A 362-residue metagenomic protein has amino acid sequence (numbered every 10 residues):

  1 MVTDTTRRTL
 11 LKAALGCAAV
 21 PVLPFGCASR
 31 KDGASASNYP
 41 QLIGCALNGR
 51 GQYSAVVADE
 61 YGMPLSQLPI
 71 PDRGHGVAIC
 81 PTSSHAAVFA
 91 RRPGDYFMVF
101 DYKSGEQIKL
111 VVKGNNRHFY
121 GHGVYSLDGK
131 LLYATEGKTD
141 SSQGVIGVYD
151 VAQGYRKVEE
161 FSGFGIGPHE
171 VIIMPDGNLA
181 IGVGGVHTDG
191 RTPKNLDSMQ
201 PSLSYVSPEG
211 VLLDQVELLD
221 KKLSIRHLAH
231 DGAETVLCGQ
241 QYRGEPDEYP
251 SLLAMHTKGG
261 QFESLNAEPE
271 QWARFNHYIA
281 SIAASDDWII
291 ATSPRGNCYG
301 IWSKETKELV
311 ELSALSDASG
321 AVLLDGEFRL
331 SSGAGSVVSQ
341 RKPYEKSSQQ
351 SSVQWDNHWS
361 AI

Functional and structural regions predicted by a protein language model:
M1-T5, T9-R30: N-terminal export signals
Q67-P71, V111-N115, E160-F164, E217-K221 (+2 more regions): Surface loop/turn motifs at the tips and blade-to-blade linkers of beta-strand repeat domains
I70-V99, G105-Y125: Blade-loop segments of beta-propeller domains
R73-I79, H118-V124, I166-I172, L223-L228 (+3 more regions): Repeated scaffold domains used in trafficking and secretory/extracellular systems, primarily beta-propellers
P81-T82, L127-D128, M174-D176, D231-G232 (+2 more regions): Residue-level detector of Asp-centered blade-edge/turn motifs that repeat once per structural unit in beta-propeller
N116-H122, T135-M174: Asp-box/WD-like beta-propeller blade repeats and closely related beta-sheet repeat scaffolds
T135-K138, I181-M199, G239-Y249: Short, conserved, GDST-rich strand-edge loop motifs in beta-rich repeat architectures
I146-D150, S198-P208, S251-K258: Beta-propeller blade signature
